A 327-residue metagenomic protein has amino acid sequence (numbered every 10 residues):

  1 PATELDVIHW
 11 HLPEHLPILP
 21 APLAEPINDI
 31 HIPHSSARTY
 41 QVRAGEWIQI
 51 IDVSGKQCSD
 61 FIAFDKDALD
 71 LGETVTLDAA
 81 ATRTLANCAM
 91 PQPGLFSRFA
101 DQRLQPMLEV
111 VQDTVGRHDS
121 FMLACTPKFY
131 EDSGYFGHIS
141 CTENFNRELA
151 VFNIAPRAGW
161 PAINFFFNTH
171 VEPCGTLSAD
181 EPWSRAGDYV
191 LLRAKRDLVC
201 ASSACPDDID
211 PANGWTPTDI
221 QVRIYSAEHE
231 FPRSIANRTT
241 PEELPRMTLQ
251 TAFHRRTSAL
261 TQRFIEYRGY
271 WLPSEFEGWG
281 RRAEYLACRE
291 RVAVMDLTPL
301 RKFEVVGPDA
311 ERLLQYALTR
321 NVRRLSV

Functional and structural regions predicted by a protein language model:
P1-N237: Acidic, Ser/Thr/Pro
S226-V327: Glycine/proline-enriched, intrinsically flexible loops and inter-domain linkers
